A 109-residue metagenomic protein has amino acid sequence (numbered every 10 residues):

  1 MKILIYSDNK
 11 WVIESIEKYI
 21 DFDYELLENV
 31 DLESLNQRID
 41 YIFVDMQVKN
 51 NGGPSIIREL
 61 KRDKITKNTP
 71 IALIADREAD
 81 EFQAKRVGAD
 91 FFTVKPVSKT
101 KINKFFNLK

Functional and structural regions predicted by a protein language model:
S7-E28: Two-component/phosphorelay signaling modules centered on CheY-like receiver
L26-Y41: Acidic, metal-coordinating helix/loop segments flanking the phosphotransfer/catalytic sites of two-component signaling
F43-L60: Conserved phosphotransfer microenvironments
K61-K67: Conserved phosphotransfer cores of two-component systems
N68-A79: A short, hydrophobic beta-strand element within the central beta-sheet of small alpha/beta folds
R77-F91: Alpha4 helix (beta4-alpha4-beta5 surface) of REC/receiver domains from two-component response regulators
V94-K95: A Lys-centered signature of the CheY-like receiver
I102-K109: Receiver (REC) domain switch/output surface
